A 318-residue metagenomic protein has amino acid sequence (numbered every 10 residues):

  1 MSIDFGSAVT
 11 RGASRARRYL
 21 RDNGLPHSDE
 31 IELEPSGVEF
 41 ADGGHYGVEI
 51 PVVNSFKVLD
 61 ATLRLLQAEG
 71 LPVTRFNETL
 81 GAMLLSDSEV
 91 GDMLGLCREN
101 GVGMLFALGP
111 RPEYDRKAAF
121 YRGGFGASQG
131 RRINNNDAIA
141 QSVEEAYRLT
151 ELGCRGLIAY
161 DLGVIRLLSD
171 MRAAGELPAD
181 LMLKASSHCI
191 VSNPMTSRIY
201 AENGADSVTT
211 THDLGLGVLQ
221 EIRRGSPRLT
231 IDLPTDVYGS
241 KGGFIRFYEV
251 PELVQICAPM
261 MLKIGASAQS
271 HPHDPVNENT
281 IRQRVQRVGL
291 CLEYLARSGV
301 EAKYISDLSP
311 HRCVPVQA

Functional and structural regions predicted by a protein language model:
S2-C154, A159-V191, T209, L216-A318: Active-site pocket-lining/capping segments in soluble small-molecule metabolic enzymes
R198-A201: Acidic/histidine-rich catalytic cores of soluble enzymes
N203-D206: Hydrophobic, aromatic-enriched interface-forming segments
